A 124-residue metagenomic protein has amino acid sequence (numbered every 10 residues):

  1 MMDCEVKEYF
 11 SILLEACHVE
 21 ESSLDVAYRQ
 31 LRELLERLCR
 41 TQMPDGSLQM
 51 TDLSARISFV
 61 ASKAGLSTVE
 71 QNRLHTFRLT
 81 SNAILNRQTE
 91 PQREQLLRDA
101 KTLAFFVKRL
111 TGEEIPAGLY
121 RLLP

Functional and structural regions predicted by a protein language model:
M1-P124: Amphipathic alpha-helical interface elements
